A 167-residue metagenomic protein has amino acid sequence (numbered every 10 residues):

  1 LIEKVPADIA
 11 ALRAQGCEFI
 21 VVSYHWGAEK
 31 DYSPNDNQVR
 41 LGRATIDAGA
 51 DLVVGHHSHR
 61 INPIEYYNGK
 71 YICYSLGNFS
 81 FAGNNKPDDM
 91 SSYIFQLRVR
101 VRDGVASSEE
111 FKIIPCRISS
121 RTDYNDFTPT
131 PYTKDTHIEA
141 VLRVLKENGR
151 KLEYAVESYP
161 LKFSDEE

Functional and structural regions predicted by a protein language model:
L1-E167: Acidic, metal/ion-coordinating pockets
